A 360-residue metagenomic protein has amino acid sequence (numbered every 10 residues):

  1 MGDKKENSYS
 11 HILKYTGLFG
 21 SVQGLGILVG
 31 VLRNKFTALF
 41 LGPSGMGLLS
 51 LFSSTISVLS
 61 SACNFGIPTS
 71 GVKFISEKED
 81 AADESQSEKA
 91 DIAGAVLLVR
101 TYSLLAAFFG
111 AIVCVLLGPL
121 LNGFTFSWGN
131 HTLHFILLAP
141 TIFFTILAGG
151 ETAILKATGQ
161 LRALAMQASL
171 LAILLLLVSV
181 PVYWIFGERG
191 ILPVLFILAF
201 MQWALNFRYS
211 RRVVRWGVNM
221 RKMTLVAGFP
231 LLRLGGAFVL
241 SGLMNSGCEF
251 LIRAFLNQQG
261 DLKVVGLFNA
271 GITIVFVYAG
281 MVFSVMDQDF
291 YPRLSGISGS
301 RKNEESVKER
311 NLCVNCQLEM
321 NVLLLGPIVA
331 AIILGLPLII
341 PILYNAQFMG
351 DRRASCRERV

Functional and structural regions predicted by a protein language model:
M1-I12, N206-E249, D289-L312: Interhelical loop/hinge segments that connect adjacent transmembrane helices in multipass membrane
G2, S8, G71, T152-A157 (+5 more regions): C-terminal transmembrane helix end/exit motif
L28-M46, N122-G123, L243-Y278, R293-G296 (+1 more regions): Helix-terminus/linker motif at the lipid-water interface of multi-pass membrane proteins
K35-F36, G47-N64, A237, I252-F255 (+2 more regions): Alpha-helical transmembrane segments of polytopic membrane transporters and translocases
N64-D83, A157, R215, G271 (+1 more regions): Helix-loop junctions and terminal segments of transmembrane helices in multi-pass membrane transport/translocation
L97-F126, L176-L177, W184, N311-R357: Alpha-helical transmembrane segments of multi-pass membrane transport and lipid-handling proteins
T132-I136, A165-V214, P230, L234 (+1 more regions): Hydrophobic alpha-helical transmembrane segments
F143-Q167, R353-R357: Membrane-interface junctions at transmembrane-helix termini in multi-pass inner-membrane proteins
